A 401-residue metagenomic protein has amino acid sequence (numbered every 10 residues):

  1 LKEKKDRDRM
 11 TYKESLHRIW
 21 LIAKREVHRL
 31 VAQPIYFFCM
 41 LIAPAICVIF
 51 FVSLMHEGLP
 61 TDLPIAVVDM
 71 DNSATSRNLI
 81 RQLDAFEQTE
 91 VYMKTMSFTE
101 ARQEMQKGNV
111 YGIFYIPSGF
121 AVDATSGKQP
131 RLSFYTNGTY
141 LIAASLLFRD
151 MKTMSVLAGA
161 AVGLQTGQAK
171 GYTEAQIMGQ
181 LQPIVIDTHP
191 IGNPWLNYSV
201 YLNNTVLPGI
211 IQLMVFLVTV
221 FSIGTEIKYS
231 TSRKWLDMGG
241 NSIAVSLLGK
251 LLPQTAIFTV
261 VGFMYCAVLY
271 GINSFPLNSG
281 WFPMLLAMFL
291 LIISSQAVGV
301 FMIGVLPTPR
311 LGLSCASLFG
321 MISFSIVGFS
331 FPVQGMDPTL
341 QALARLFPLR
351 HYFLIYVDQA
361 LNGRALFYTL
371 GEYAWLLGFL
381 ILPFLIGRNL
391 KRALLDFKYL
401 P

Functional and structural regions predicted by a protein language model:
K2-V200, A393, L400-P401: Extracytoplasmic/periplasmic domains immediately adjacent to an N-terminal transmembrane anchor in multi-pass membrane
L16, W20-K24, L196, V200 (+6 more regions): Alpha-helical membrane-protein architecture signal
A23, L41-A45, V206, L251 (+9 more regions): Residue-level signature of the transmembrane alpha-helical core of multi-pass small-molecule transporters
A32, N203, Q212, L248-L252 (+5 more regions): Internal alpha-helical transmembrane segments of multi-pass membrane proteins, especially GPCRs
I46-I49, H189-L269: Hydrophobic alpha-helical transmembrane segments of multi-pass membrane transport proteins
F51, N72, M264-V268, P276-P401: Membrane-spanning alpha-helical segments of multipass transporters and channels
F114, R149, L217-T225, Y229 (+4 more regions): Short helix-terminus and kink motifs of transmembrane alpha helices, predominantly at the cytoplasmic interface
